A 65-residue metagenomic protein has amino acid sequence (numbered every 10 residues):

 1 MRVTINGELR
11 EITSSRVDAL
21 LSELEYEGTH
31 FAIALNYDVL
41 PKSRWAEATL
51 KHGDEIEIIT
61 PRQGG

Functional and structural regions predicted by a protein language model:
M1-G64: Ubiquitin-like/PB1-type beta-grasp interaction modules and other compact soluble beta-rich domains
